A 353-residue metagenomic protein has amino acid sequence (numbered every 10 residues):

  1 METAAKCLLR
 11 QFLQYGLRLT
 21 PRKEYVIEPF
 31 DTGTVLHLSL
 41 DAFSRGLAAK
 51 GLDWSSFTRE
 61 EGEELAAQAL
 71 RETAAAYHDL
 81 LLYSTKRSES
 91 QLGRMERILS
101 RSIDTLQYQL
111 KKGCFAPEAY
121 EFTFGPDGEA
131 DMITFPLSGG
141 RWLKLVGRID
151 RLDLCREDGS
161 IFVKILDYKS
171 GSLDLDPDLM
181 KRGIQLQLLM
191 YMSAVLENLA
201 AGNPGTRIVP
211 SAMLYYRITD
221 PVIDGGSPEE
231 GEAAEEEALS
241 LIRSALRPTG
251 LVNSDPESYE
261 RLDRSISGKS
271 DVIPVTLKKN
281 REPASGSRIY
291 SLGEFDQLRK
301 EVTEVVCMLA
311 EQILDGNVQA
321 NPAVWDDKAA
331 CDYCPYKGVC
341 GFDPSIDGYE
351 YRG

Functional and structural regions predicted by a protein language model:
M1-G353: Structural signature of nuclease core domains in nucleic-acid processing machines
